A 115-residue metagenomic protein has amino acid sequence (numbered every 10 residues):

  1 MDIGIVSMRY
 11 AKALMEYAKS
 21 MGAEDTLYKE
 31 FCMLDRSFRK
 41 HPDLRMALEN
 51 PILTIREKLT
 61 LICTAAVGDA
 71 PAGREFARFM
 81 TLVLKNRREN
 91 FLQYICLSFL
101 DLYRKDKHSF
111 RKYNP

Functional and structural regions predicted by a protein language model:
M1-P115: Elongated, mostly alpha-helical coiled-coil "stalk/stator" tethers of large membrane protein machines
